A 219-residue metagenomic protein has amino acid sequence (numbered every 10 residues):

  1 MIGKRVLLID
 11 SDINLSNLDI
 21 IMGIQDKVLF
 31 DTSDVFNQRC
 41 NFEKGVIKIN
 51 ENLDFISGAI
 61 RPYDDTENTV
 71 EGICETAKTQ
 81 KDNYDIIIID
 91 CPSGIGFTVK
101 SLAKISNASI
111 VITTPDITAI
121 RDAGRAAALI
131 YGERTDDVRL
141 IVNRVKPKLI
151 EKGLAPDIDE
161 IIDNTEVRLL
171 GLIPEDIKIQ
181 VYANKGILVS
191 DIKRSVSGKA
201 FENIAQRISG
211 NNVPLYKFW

Functional and structural regions predicted by a protein language model:
M1-V6: Walker A (P-loop) phosphate-binding motif
L8-D82, V181-I187: P-loop/Walker-type NTP enzyme "switch/lid" segment
S16, F30-S33, K44, E71-K78 (+7 more regions): Solvent-exposed alpha-helical segments within well-ordered globular domains of core cellular machineries
I24-V28, L129-I130, P156-E160, I187-D191: Short, hinge-like loop/turn segments at secondary-structure boundaries
R39, I73, R194-F201: Generic structural signal for well-ordered, non-membrane alpha-helical segments in soluble metabolic enzymes
E75, T79-D82, I86, C91-E175 (+1 more regions): Conserved catalytic-core segment of NTP-binding enzymes
R168, K199, N203-W219: P-loop NTP-binding site
A183-K199: C-terminal boundary of histidine-terminating zinc-finger modules
